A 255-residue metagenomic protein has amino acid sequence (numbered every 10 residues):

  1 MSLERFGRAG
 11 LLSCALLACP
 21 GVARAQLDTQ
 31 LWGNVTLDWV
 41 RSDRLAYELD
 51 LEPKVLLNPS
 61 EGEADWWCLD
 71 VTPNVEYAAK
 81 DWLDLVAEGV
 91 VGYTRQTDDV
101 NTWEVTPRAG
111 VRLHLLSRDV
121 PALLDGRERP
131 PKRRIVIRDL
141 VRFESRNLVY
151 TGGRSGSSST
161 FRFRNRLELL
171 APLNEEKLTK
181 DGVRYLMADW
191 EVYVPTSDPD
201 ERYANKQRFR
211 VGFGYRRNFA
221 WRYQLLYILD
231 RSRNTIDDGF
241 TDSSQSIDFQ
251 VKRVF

Functional and structural regions predicted by a protein language model:
G21-A25: Sec/Tat signal peptide C-region and signal peptidase I cleavage site
T29-L31, D65-L69, N101-P107, S157-N165 (+2 more regions): Residues that define the transmembrane beta-barrel architecture of outer-membrane proteins
W32-T36, A46-E52, N74, D84-V90 (+4 more regions): Transmembrane beta-strands of outer-membrane beta-barrel proteins
G33-V35, V71-P73, A109-V111, N165-L169 (+2 more regions): Membrane-embedded beta-strands of outer-membrane beta-barrel proteins, especially the hydrophobic/small aromatic
D43-L45, W82, L116-V136, L173-R184 (+1 more regions): Short loop/turn motifs that connect adjacent beta-strands in outer-membrane beta-barrel proteins
E52-S60, A78, V90-D98, L116-R118 (+3 more regions): Sequence/structural signature of outer-membrane beta-barrel proteins
L113-L116, V120, S243-F255: Outer-membrane beta-barrel "beta-signal"
R142-R231, R253-F255: Outer-membrane beta-barrel transmembrane domain signature
